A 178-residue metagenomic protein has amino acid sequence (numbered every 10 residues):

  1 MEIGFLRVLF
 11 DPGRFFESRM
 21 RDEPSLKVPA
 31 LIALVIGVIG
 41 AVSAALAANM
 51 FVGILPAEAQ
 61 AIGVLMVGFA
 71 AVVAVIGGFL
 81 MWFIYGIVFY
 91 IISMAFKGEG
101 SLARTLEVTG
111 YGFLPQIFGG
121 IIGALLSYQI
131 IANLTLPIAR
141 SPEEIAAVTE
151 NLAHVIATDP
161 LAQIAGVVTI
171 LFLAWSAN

Functional and structural regions predicted by a protein language model:
M1-A41: N-terminal juxtamembrane cytosolic/stromal segments of multi-pass membrane proteins
P12, G53-M66, E143-A147: Perimembrane loop-to-helix junctions flanking transmembrane segments
I32-I36, A74, W82, R104-P115: Alpha-helical transmembrane segments of multi-pass membrane proteins, especially transporters and channels
L34, A71-G78, Q163-I170: Hydrophobic alpha-helical transmembrane segments of multi-pass small-molecule transporters/permeases
I36-A44, G77, M81, Y85 (+4 more regions): Alpha-helical transmembrane segments of multipass membrane proteins
A44-V52, F89, S93, K97 (+2 more regions): Membrane-water interface at transmembrane helix exits
Q60-M81: Interfacial helix-start motif at the membrane-water boundary
F89, E99-N178: Hydrophobic alpha-helical transmembrane segments and adjacent short intramembrane/lumenal linkers of inner/organellar
